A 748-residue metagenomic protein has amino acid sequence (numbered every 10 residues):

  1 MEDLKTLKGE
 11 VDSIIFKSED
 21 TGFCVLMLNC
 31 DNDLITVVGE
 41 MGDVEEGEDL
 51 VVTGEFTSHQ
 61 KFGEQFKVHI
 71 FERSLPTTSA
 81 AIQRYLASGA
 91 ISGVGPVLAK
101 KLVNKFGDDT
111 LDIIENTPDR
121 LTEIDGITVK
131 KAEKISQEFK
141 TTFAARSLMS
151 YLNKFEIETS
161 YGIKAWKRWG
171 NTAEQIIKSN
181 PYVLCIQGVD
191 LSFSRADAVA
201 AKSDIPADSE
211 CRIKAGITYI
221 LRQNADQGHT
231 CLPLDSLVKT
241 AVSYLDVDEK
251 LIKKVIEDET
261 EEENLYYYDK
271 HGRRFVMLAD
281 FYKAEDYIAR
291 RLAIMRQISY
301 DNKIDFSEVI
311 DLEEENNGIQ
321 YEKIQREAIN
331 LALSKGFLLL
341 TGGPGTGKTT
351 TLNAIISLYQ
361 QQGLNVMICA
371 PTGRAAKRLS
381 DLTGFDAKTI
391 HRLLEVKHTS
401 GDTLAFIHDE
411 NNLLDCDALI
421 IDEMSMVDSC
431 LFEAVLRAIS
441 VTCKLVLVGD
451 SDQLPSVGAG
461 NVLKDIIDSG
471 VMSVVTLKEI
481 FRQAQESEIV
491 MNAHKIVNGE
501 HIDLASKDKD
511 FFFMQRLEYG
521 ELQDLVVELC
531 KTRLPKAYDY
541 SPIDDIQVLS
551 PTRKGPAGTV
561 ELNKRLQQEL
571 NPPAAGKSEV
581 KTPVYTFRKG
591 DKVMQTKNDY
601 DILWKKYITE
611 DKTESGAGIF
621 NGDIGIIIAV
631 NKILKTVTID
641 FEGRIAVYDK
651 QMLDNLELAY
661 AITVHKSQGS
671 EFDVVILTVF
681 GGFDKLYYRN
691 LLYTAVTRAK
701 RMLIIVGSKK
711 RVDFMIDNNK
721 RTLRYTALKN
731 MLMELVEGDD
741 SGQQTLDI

Functional and structural regions predicted by a protein language model:
D3-S18, G54, I624-I628: Structural detector for short beta-strands of small beta-barrel domains
F16-M27, I633-T638: Short aromatic-glycine-enriched beta-strand elements
F23-C30, T36-V37, E45-E55, Q60-R274 (+3 more regions): Accessory alpha-helical DNA-binding modules that contact the DNA backbone or grooves
N153, R222-D226, Y267-E327: Pre-P-loop entry segment of helicase/translocase ATPase cores
T341-R378, V448, F511-E518, K536-G555: Conserved RecA-like ASCE P-loop NTPase motor core of nucleic-acid helicases/translocases
L358, Q362-L364, P371-S380, H391-H398 (+7 more regions): Conserved helicase motor core of SF1/SF2 NTP-dependent helicases
S451-A617, I628: Conserved helicase motor core of P-loop NTPases
T613-G616, N621-I748: C-terminal accessory regions
